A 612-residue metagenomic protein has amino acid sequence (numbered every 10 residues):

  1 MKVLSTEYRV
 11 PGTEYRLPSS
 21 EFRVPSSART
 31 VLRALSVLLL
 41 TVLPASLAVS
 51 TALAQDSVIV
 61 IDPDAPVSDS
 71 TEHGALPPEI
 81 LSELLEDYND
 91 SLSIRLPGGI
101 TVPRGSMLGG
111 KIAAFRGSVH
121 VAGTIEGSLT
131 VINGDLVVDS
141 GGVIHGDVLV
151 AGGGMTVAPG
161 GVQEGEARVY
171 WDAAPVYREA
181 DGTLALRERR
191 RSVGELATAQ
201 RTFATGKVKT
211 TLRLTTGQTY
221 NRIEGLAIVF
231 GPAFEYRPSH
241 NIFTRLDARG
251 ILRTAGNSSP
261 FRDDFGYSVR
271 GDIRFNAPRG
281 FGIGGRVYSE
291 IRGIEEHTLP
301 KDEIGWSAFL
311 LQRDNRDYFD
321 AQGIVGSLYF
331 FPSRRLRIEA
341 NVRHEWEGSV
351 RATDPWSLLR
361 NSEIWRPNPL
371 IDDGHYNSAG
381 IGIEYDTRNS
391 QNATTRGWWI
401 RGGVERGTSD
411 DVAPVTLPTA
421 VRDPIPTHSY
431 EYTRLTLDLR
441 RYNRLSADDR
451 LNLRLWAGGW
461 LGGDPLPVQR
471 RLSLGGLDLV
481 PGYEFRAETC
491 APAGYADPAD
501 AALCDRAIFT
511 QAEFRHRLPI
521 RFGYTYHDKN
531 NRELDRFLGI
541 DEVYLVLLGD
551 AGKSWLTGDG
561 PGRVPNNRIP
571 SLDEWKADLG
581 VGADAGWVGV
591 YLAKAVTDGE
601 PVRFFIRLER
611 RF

Functional and structural regions predicted by a protein language model:
L4-R33: Arg/Gly-rich low-complexity intrinsically disordered repeat tracts
R33-A48: Bacterial N-terminal signal peptides
E72-S91, P97-G99, P103-R104, G152 (+13 more regions): Outer-membrane beta-barrel initiation region
G99-T101, M107-L108, S118-V121, I125-G127 (+6 more regions): Extracellular beta-strand scaffolds
Y236-H240, F275-R279, F330-R334, T387-N389 (+6 more regions): Outer-membrane beta-barrel strand-turn architecture
R245-I251, G284-Y288, E339-R343, R401-E405 (+4 more regions): Transmembrane beta-strands of outer-membrane beta-barrel proteins
S258-P260, G282-S327, R360-G539, G549 (+2 more regions): C-terminal outer-membrane beta-barrel translocator/porin domains of Gram-negative envelope proteins and their
G380-I383, G580-V581, A585-V588, P601-F612: Outer-membrane beta-barrel "beta-signal"
